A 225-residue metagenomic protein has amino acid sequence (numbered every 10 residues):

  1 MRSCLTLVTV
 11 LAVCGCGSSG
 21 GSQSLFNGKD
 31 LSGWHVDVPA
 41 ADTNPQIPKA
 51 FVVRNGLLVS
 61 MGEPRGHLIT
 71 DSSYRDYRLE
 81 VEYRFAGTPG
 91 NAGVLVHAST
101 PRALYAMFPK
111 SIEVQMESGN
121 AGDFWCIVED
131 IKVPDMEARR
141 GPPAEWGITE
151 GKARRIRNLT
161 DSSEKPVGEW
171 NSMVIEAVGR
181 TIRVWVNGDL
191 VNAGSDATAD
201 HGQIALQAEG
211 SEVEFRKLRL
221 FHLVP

Functional and structural regions predicted by a protein language model:
C4-G15: Bacterial N-terminal signal peptides
C16-P225: Carbohydrate-interacting regions of secretory-pathway proteins
